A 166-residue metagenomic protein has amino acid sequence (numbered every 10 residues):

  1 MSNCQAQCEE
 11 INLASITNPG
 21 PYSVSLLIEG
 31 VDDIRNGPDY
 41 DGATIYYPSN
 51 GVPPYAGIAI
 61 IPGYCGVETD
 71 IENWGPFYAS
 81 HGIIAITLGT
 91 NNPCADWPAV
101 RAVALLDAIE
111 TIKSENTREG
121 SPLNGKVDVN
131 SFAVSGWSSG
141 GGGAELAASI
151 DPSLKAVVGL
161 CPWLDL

Functional and structural regions predicted by a protein language model:
N3-P53: N-terminal cap/lid segment of alpha/beta-hydrolase-fold proteins
N50-P53, A99-G142: Gly/Ser-rich "nucleophile elbow"/oxyanion-hole loop immediately N-terminal to the catalytic nucleophile in hydrolases
P54-G63: Short beta-strand element of the alpha/beta-hydrolase
E68-T69, A95: Short N-terminal helix/helix-N-cap motif within the alpha/beta-hydrolase-1
T69-G89: Short amphipathic alpha-helix adjacent to the substrate-entry channel of hydrolases
P76-S80, E110-T117, A148-S153: Sec-exported extracytoplasmic/periplasmic mature domains
G143-A147: Hydrolases whose catalytic domains are alpha/beta-hydrolase-1, hotdog thioesterase, or metallo-beta-lactamase-like
K155-L166: The feature captures the conserved acid-bearing segment of alpha/beta-hydrolase catalytic domains
